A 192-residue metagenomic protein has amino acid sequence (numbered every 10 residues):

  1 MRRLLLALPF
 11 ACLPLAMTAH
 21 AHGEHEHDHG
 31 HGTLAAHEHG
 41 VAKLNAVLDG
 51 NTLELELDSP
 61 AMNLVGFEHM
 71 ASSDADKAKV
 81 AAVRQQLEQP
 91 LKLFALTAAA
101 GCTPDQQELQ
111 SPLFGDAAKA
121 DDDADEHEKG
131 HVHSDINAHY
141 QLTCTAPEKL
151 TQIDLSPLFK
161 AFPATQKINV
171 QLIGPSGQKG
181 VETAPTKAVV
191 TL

Functional and structural regions predicted by a protein language model:
M1-L4: Positively charged n-region of N-terminal signal peptides that target proteins for export
A7-A16: Bacterial N-terminal signal peptides
A19-G30: Cleaved targeting-peptide boundary
L34-L192: N-terminal soluble domains immediately following signal/targeting peptides that reside in extracytoplasmic
